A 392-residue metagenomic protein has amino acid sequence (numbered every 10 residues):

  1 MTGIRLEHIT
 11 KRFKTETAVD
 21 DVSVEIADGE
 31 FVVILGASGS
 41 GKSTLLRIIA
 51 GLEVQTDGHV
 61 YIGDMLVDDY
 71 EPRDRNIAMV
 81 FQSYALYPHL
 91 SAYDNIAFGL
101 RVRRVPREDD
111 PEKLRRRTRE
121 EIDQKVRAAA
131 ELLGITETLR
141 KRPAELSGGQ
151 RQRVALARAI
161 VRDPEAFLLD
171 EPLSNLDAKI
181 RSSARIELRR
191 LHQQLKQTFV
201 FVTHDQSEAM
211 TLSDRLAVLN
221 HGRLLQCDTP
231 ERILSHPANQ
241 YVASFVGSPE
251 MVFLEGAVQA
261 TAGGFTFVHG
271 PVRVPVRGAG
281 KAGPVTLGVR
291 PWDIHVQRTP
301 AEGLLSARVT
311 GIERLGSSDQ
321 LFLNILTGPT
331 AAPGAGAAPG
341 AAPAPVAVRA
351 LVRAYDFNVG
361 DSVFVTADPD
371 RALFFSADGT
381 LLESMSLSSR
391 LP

Functional and structural regions predicted by a protein language model:
L35-A37: The feature captures the beta-strand-to-loop junction immediately N-terminal to the Walker
A50: Helix-to-loop junction immediately C-terminal to a conserved catalytic motif
T56-H59, H221: Conserved coupling/switch loops of ABC nucleotide-binding domains, chiefly the family-specific signature
G58-L66: Conserved ABC transporter NBD signature motif
N76-A78, Q82, L86-Y241: ABC ATPase nucleotide-binding domains
T261-P392: Non-catalytic connector elements of ABC transporters
